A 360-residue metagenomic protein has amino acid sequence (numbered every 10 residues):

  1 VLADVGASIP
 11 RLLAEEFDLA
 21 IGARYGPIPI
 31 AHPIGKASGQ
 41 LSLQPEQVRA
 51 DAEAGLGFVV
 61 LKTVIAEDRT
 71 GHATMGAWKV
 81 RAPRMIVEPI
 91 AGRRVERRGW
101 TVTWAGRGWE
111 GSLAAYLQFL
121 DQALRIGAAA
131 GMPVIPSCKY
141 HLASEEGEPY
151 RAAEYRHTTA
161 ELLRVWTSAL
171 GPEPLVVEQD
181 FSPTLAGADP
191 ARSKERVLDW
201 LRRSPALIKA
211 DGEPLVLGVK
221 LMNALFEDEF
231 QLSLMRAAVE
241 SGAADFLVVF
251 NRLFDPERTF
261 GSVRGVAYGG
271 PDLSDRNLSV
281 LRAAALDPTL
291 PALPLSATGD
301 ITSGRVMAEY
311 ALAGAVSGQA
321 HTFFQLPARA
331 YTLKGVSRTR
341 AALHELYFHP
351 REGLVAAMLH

Functional and structural regions predicted by a protein language model:
V1-A14, M85-I86, E110-G111, D272 (+2 more regions): Alpha/beta catalytic cores of nucleotide-metabolism and tRNA/nucleoside-modifying enzymes
G6-E16, V177-E195, F230-L293, P327-S337: Glycine/Thr-rich beta-alpha phosphate-binding loop at enzyme active sites
A7-L12, S38-Q40, Q44-A243, P256: Active-site entrance/lid segments in N-terminal catalytic domains of soluble metabolic enzymes
R11-G35: N-terminal amphipathic alpha-helix/helix-capping segment at the start of soluble metabolic enzymes
K36, V59, L247, A284 (+1 more regions): Conserved, mostly hydrophobic/aromatic
S38, L295-I301: Glycine-rich beta-strand-to-loop/alpha-helix junction loops that act as flexible
V48, M235-R236, L281, G304-M307: Generic hydrophobic/aromatic pocket-lining and core-packing "Φ" positions
T63, N251, T322: Short secondary-structure boundary segments
